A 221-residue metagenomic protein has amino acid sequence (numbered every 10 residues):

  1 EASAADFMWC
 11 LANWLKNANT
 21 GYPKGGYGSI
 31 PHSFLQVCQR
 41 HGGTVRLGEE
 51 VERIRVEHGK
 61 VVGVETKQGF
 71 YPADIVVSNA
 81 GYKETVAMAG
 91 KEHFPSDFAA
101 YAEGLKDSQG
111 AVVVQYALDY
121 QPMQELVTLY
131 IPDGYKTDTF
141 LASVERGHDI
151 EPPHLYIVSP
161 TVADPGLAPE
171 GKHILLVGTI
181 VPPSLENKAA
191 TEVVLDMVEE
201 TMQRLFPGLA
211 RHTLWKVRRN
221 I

Functional and structural regions predicted by a protein language model:
E1-H41, G48: Active-site/ligand-binding neighborhood in enzyme catalytic cores
N13-Y22, A111, T179-N187: Glycine- and acidic
S33, V37-H41, E50, N79 (+3 more regions): Generic, well-ordered alpha-helical scaffold segments in large soluble proteins
T44-G48, L214-K216: General small-molecule cofactor/ligand-binding pocket signal
E50-R53, N220: Short acidic loop-to-helix transition motifs that present clustered carboxylates
E52-P169: Mid-domain catalytic core of redox enzymes that form a hydrophobic substrate pocket/lid adjacent to a catalytic redox
L126, I131, D138-I221: Conserved flavin/dinucleotide-binding core of flavoenzymes
